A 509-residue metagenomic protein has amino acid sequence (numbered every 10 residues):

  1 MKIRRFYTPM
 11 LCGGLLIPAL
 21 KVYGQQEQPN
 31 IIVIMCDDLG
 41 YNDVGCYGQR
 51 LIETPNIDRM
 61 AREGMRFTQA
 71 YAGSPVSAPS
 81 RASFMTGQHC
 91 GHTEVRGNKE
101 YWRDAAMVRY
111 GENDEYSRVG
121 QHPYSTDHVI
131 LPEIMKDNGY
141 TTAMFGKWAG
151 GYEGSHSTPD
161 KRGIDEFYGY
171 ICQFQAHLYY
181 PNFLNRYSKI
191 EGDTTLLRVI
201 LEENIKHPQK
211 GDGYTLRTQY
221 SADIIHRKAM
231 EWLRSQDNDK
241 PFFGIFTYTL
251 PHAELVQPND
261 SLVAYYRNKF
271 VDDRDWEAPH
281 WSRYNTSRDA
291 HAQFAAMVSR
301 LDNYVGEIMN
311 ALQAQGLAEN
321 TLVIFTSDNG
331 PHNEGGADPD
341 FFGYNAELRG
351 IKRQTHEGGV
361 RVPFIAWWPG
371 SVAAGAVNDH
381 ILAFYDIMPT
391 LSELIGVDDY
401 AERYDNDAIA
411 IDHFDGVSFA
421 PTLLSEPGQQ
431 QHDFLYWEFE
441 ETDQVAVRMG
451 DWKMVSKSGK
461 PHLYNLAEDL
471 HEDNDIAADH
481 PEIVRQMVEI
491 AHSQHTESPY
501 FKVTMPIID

Functional and structural regions predicted by a protein language model:
M1-E27: Bacterial Sec-dependent N-terminal signal peptides
P29, C36-L51, R59, T68 (+11 more regions): Active-site-proximal cap/lid insertion segments
Y41-I130, I134-Y140, G154, R162-E166 (+3 more regions): Active-site segment of extracytoplasmic enzymes that catalyze sulfate/phosphate-ester chemistry
Q49, H156-D160, I411, P427-G428 (+1 more regions): Short glycine-biased active-site loop of nucleotidyltransferases that positions the nucleotide triphosphate and helps
G73, Y124, K352-E357, E426 (+2 more regions): Short Gly/Pro-enriched turn/cap motifs at secondary-structure boundaries
L131, K147, I387, F419: Short active-site alpha-helical segment characteristic of glycosyltransferases and processive polysaccharide synthases
P132, W232, D443-V455: Short, surface-exposed beta-strand/loop micro-motifs that present aromatic residues
